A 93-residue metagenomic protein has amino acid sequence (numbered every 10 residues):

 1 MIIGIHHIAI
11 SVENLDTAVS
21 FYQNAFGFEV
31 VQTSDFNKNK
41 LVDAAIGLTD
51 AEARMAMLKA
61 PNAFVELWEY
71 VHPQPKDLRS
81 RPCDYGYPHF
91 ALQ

Functional and structural regions predicted by a protein language model:
I5-E13, E52-E66, L78-Q93: Vicinal oxygen chelate
S11-N62: Core segments of cupin and vicinal oxygen chelate
F26-G27, T33, P75, F90-L92: Short linear sequence elements within intrinsically disordered, low-complexity coil regions
K38-D43, H72-S80: A cross-kingdom feature marking solvent-exposed beta-strand/loop segments within repeated, beta-rich binding/scaffold
